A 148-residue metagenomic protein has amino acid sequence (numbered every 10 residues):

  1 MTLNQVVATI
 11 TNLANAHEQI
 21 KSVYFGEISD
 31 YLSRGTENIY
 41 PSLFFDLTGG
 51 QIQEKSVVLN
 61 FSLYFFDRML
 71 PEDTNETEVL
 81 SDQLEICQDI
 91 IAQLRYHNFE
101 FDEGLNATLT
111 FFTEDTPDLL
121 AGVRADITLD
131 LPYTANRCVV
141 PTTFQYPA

Functional and structural regions predicted by a protein language model:
M1-E54, R137-P141, A148: Small/polar-rich, solvent-exposed N-terminal microdomains that initiate assembly or binding
Q5, V58, E85, D89: Short, well-structured alpha-helical interface segments that form or flank functional binding sites
S22, G35-Y40, S81-P132: Acidic-leaning, charged glycine-interspersed low-complexity segments
G50-S56, D115-L120: Short, solvent-exposed beta-strand/turn "edge" segments of beta-rich domains on protein surfaces
E54, L70-E72, F101, T134-C138: Intrinsically disordered, low-complexity acidic/polar segments
K55-L70, A121-P132: Oligomerization/assembly interface segments of phage tail-like spikes and tubes
P71-Q83: Short histidine-centered catalytic/ligand-binding loop motif
G122-A148: Short, low-complexity, polybasic intrinsically disordered segments
